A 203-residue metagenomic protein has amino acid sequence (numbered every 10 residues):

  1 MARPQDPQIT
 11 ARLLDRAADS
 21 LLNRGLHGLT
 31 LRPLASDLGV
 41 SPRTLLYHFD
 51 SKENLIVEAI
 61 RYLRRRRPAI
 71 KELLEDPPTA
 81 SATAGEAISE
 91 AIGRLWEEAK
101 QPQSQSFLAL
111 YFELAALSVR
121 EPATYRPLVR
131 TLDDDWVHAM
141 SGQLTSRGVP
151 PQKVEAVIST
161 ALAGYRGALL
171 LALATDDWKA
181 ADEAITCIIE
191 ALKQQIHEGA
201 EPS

Functional and structural regions predicted by a protein language model:
M1-Q8, E198-S203: N-terminal intrinsically disordered/low-complexity leader segments
D6, I60, R64, R126-D134: Amphipathic, non-transmembrane alpha-helical scaffold segments
I9-R12, R16, S20-E58, Y62: Helix-turn-helix
R12, R16-R24, A69-L73, P77 (+3 more regions): Solvent-exposed, amphipathic alpha-helical segments
D50-N54, T79, A116-A123, T145-Q152: Residues in soluble alpha-helical coiled-coils and helical-bundle/repeat scaffolds
E58, K71-L108, V157-A161: Hydrophobic alpha-helical connector segments
A87-E90, P102-A123, P127-R130: Amphipathic alpha-helical segments used for helix-helix packing
Q105, P122-T131, T145-S203: Hydrophobic/aromatic-rich alpha-helical bundle segments in the mid-to-C-terminal region
